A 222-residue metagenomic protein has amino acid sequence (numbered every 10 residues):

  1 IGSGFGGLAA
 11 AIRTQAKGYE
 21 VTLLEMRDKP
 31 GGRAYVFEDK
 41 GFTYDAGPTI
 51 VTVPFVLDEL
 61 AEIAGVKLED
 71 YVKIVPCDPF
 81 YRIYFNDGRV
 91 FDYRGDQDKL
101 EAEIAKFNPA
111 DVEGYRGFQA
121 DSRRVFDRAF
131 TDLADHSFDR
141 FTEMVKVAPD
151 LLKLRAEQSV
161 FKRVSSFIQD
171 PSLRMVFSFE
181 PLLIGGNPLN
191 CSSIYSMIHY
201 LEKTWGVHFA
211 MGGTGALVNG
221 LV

Functional and structural regions predicted by a protein language model:
I1-R124: N-terminal glycine-rich phosphate/pyrophosphate-binding loop and immediately adjacent elements
D39-T43, L182-G185, W205-H208: A short glycine/serine-rich beta->alpha loop
P48, L189, H208-G212: Alpha-helix capping and helix-loop boundary segments enriched in small/acidic/polar residues
V56-E59, I63, E103, K162-S166 (+2 more regions): Alpha-helical scaffold segments in soluble metabolic enzymes
N86-C191: Rossmann-like flavin
R155, M197-V222: Helical element adjacent to the flavin cofactor pocket in flavoenzyme catalytic cores
N190-I198: Active-site-proximal loop/short-helix segments that contain or immediately flank catalytic acid/base residue(s)
